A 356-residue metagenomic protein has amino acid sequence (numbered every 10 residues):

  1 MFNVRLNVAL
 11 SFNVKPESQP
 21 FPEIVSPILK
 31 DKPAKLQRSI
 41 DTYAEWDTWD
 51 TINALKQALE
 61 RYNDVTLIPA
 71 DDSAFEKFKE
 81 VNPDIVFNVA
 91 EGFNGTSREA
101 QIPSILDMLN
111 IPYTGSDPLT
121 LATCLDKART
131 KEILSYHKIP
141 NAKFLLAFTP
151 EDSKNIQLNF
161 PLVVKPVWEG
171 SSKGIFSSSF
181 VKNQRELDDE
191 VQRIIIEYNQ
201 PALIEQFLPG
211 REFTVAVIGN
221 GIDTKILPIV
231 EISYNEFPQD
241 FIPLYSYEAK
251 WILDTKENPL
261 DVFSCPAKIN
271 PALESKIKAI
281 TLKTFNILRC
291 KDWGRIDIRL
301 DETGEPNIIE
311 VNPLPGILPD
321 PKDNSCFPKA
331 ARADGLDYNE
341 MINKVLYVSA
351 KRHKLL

Functional and structural regions predicted by a protein language model:
M1-P112, L119, L125, F148-K154 (+2 more regions): ATP-binding N-terminal substructure of ATP-dependent carboxylate-amine bond-forming enzymes
F2-S11, K79-N82, A122-L203, L208-E212 (+1 more regions): Active-site nucleotide/adenylate-binding loops and adjacent lid/helix of ATP-dependent enzymes
E17-P22, G170-S172, D254-E257, L318-D320: Short acidic/His/Gly/Ser-rich catalytic and metal-binding motifs that mark active-site loops of diverse hydrolases
F21-D31, I242-I252, D320-N324: Short, flexible, mixed-charge acidic loops at enzyme active sites
V65, P112-Y113, N141, L162 (+1 more regions): Hydrophobic beta-strand scaffold residues
S135, K268-L356: ATP-dependent carboxylate activation and anion-phosphoryl transfer catalytic cores that bind Mg-ATP to form
Q184-S264, K268-A279, L300, E305-N307: Phosphate-binding site of ATP-dependent enzymes
